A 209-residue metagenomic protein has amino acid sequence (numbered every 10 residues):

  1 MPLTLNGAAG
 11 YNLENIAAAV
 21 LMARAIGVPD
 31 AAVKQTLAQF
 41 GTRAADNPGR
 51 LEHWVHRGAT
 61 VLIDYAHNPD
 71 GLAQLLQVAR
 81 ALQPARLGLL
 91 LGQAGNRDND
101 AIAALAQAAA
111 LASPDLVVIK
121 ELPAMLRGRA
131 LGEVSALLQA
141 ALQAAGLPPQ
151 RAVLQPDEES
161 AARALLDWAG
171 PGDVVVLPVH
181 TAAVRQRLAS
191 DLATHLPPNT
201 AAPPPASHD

Functional and structural regions predicted by a protein language model:
M1-L5: Short amphipathic alpha-helical segments and their helix-coil junctions
N6-A9, A18-D209: ATP-dependent carboxylate-amine ligase
